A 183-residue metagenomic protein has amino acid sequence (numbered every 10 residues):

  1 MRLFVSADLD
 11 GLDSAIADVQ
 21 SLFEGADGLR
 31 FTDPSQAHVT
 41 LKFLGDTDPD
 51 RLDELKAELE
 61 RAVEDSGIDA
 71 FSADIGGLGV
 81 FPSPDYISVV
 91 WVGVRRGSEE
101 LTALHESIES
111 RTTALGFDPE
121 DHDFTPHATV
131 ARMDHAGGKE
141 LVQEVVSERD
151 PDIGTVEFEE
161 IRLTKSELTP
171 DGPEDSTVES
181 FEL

Functional and structural regions predicted by a protein language model:
M1-L183: Histidine-dependent nucleotide/RNA phosphoesterase domain, centered on the 2H-phosphoesterase fold with its duplicated
